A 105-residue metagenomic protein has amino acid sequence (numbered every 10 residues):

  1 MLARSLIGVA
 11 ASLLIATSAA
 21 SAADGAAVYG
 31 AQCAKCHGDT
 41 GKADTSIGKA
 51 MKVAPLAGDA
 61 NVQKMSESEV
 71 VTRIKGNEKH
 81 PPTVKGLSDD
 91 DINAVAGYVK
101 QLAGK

Functional and structural regions predicted by a protein language model:
M1-V9: Bacterial N-terminal signal peptides that target proteins for export
L2, S21, S88-D91: Acidic/polar helix N-cap motif
L13-G30, D44: Electrostatic cytochrome c docking/interface patches
A22-A34, K64-S68, G104-K105: Sequence context surrounding c-type heme c attachment/ligation sites in exported
G30-D39, V95: The canonical Cys-X-X-Cys-His
D39-T40, D44-I47: Typically the conserved alpha-helix immediately C-terminal to a functionally engaged Cys/Sec in thioredoxin-like
I47-A60, T72-G104: Axial heme c-ligation environment in periplasmic c-type cytochrome domains
